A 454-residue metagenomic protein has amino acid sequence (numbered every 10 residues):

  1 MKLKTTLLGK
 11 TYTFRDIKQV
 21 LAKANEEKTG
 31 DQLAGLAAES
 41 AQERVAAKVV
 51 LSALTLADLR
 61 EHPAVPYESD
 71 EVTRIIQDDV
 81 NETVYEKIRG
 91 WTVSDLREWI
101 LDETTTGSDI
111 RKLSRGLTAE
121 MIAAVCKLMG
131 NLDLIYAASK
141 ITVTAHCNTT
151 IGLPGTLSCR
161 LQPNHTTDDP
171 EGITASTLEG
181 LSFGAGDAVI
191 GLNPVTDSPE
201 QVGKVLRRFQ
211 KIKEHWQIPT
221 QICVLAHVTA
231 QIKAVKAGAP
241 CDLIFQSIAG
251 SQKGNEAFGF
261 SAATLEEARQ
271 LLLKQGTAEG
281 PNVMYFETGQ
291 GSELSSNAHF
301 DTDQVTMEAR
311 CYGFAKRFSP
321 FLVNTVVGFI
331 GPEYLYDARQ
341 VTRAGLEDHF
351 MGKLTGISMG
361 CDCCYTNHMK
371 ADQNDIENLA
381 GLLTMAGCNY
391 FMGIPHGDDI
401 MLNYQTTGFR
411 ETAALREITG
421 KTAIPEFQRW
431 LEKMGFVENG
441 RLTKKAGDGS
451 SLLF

Functional and structural regions predicted by a protein language model:
M1-T142: Long, compositionally biased, glycine/small-hydrophobic-enriched stretches that function as flexible linkers, tethers
A64-V72, I141-H165, V283-S296, M359-C361: N-terminal small/glycine-rich loop or linker at the start of catalytic domains across soluble metabolic enzymes
T73, D133-S139, A145-H146, L153-C159 (+5 more regions): Alpha-helix-loop-beta-strand connector modules within alpha/beta enzyme cores
V84, L157-G172, L294-Q304, Y365-N374: Active-site mouth loops of central-metabolism enzymes
K112-T118, I122-G130, A188-R207, T325-R339 (+1 more regions): Glycine-rich, proline-tolerant flexible connector loops at the mouths of alpha/beta enzymes
G155-N164, A188-I190, I218-A226, L243-S247 (+4 more regions): Hydrophobic faces of well-ordered beta-strands that scaffold small-molecule active sites in alpha/beta enzyme cores
G180, L383: Conserved, mostly hydrophobic/aromatic
K236-A298: Phosphate/diphosphate-binding glycine-rich loops and adjacent basic-rich segments that engage nucleotide
